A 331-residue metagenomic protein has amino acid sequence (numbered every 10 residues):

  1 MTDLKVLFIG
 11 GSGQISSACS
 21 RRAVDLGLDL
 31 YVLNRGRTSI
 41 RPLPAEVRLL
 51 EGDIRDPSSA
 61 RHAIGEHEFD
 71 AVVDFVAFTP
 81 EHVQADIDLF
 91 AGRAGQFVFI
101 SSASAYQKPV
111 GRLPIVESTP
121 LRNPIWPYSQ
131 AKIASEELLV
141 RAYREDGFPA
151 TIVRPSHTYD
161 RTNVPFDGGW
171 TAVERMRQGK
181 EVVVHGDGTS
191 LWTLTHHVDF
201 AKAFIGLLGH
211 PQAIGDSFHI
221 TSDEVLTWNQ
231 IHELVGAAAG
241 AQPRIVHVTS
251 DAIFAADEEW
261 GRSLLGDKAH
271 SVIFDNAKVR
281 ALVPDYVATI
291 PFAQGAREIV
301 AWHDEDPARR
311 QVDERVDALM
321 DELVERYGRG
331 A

Functional and structural regions predicted by a protein language model:
L4-L26: N-terminal Rossmann NAD(P)H-binding glycine-rich loop of SDR-like oxidoreductase domains
P44-D56, V76-A77: Rossmann-fold cofactor-recognition segment
G65-P114, I133-L138: NAD(P)-cofactor binding segment of oxidoreductase domains
S102-W126, R141-D146, N163: Active-site "gating" loop of Rossmann-like NAD(P)-dependent oxidoreductase/epimerase domains
L113-E137, F166-W170, T193-L194, V225 (+1 more regions): Short-chain dehydrogenase/reductase
E136-T162: Conserved beta-loop-beta element that borders a ligand/cofactor-binding pocket
F166-A172, H185-L208, G215-D216: Substrate-positioning beta->alpha
G206-L265, N276, A281, E298 (+2 more regions): Mid/C-terminal beta-alpha module of Rossmann-like enzyme folds, strongest in SDR-family dehydrogenases/epimerases
